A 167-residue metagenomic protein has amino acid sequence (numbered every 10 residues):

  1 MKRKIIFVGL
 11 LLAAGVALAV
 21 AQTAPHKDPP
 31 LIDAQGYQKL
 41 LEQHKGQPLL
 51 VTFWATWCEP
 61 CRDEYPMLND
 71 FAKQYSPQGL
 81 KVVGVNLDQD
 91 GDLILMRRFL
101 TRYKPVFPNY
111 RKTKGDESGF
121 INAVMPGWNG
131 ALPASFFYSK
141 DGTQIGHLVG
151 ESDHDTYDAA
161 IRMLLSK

Functional and structural regions predicted by a protein language model:
M1-K4: Positively charged n-region of N-terminal signal peptides that target proteins for export
V8-A17: Bacterial N-terminal signal peptides
V16-P30, R98-T101: N-proximal helix/coil linker or "cap" segments that precede and/or mark the start of modular domains
D28-L49, A72: A short beta-strand-turn-helix
Q47-L49, W54-W57, Q89, A131: Short pre-active-site segment immediately N-terminal to redox-active cysteine/selenocysteine motifs in thiol-based
F53-D70: Conserved redox-active cysteine motifs that mediate thiol-disulfide chemistry, especially di-cysteine Cys-X(1-2)-Cys
Y65-Y103, G115-N122: Structural microenvironment flanking redox-active thiols in thiol-disulfide oxidoreductases
Y103-P105, K112-A160: Thiol/disulfide oxidoreductase modules built on the thioredoxin-like
